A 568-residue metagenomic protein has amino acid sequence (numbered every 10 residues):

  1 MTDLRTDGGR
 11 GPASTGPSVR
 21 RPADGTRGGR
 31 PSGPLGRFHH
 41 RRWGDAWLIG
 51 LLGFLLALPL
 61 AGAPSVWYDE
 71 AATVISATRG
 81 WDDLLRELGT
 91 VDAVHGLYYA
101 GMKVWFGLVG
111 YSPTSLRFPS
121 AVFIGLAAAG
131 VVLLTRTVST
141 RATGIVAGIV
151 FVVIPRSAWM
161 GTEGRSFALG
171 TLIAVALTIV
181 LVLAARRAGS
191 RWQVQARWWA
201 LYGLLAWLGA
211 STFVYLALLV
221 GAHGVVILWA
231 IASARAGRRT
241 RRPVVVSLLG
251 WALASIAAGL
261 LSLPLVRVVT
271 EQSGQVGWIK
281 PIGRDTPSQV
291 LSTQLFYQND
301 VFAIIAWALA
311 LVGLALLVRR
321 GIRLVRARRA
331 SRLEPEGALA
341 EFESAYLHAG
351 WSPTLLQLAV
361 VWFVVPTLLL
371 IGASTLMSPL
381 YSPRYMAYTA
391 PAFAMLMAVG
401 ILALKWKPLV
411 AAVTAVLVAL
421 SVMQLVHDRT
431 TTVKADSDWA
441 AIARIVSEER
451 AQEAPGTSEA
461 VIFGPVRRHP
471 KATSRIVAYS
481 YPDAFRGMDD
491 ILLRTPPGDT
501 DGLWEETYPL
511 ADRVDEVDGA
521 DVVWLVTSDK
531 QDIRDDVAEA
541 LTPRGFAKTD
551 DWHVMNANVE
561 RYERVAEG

Functional and structural regions predicted by a protein language model:
M1-L56: Start-transfer (signal-anchor) and selected internal transmembrane alpha helices of multi-pass inner/ER membrane
D3, F38, R42-G189, V194-A566: Membrane-proximal helix-loop-helix interfaces that form the catalytic/acceptor-binding platform of multi-pass membrane
